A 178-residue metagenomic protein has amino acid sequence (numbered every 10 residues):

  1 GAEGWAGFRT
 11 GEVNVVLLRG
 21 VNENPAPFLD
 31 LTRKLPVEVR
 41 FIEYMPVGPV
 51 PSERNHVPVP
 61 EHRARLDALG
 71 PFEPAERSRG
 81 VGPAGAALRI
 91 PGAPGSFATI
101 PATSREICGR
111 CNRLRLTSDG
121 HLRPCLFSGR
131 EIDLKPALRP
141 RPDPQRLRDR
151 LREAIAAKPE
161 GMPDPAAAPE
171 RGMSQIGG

Functional and structural regions predicted by a protein language model:
G1: Histidine/acidic residue-rich metal-binding segments in metalloenzymes
W5-A98: Radical SAM enzyme [4Fe-4S]-AdoMet core and its adjacent flexible, acidic and glycine-rich loops/tails across
E43, P101, L126: Active-site proximal loops enriched in glycine and acidic residues that flank catalytic Cys/His/Asp and coordinate
P46, S104-R105, S128-E131: Short, solvent-exposed loop/turn segments at secondary-structure junctions
G85-S96, R105, A166-G178: N-terminal [4Fe-4S]-dependent radical SAM core
P91-H121: Active-site oxyanion/phosphate-handling segment shared across diverse enzymes
G109-G178: Flexible mid-to-C-terminal extensions adjoining Fe-S/redox cofactors in radical SAM and related proteins
